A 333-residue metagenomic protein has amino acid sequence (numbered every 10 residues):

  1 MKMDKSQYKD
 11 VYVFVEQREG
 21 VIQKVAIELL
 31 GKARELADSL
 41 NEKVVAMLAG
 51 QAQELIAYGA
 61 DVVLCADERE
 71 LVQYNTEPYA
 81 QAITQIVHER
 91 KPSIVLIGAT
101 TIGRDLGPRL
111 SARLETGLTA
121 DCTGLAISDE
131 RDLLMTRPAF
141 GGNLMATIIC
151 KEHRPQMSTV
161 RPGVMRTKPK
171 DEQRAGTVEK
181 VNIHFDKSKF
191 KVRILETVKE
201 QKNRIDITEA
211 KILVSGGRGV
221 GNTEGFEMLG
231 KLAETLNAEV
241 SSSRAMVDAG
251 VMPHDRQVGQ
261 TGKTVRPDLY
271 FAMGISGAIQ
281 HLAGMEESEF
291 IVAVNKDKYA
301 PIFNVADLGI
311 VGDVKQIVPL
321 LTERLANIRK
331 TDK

Functional and structural regions predicted by a protein language model:
M1-K333: N-terminal glycine-rich FAD/FM-binding segment characteristic of electron-transfer flavoproteins
